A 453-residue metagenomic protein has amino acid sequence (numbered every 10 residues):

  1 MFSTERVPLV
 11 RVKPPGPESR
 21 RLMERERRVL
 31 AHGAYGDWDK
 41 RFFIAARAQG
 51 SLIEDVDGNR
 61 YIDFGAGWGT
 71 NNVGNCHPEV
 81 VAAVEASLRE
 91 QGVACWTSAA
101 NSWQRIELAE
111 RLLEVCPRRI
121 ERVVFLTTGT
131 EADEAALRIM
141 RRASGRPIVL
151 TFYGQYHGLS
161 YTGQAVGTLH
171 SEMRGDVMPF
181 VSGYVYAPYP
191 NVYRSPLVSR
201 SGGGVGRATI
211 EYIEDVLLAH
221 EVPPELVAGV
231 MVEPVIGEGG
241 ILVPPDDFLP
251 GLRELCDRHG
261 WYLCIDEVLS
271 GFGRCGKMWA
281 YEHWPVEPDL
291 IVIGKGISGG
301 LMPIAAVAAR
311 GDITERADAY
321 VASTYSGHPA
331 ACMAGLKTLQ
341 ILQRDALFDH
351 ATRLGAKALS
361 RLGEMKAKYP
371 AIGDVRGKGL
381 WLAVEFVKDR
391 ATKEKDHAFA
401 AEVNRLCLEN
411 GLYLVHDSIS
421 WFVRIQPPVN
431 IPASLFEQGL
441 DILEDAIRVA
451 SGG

Functional and structural regions predicted by a protein language model:
M1-G453: Conserved N-terminal phosphate-binding loop of PLP-dependent enzymes in the Aspartate aminotransferase
